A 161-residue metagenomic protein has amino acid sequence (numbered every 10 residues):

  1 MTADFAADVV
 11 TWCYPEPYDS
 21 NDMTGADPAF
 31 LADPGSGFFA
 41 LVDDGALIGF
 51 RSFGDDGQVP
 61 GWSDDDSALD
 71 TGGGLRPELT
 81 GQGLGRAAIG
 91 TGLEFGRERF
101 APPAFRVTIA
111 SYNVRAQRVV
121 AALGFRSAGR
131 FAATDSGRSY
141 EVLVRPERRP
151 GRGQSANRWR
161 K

Functional and structural regions predicted by a protein language model:
M1-V9: A short beta-loop-alpha structural element at the N-terminal edge of CoA-dependent acyl/N-acetyltransferase catalytic
T11-E78, F95, R99, P146-R148 (+1 more regions): Acetyl-CoA-dependent GNAT
D70, A104, R115: Amphipathic alpha-helical recognition patches that constitute DNA-binding helices
L79, G83-T91: Conserved acetyl-CoA pyrophosphate-binding loop and the N-cap/start of the following alpha-helix in GNAT-like
R86, S111-G129: Conserved active-site alpha-helix within GNAT-family acetyltransferase domains
E98-I109: Conserved GNAT acetyl-CoA-binding A-motif
T108, G124-E141: Conserved catalytic-core motifs of GNAT/GCN5-like acyltransferases
